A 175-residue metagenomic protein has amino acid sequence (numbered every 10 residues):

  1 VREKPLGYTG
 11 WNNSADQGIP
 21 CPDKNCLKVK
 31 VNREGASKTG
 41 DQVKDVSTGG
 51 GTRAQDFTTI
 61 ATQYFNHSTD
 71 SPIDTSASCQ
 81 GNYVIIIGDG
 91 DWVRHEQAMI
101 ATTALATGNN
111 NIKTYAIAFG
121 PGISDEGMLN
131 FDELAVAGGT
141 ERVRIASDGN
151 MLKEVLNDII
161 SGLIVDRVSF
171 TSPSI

Functional and structural regions predicted by a protein language model:
V1-I60, D91, N109, A137-E141: Short, charged loop segments at secondary-structure junctions
V29, Q55-T59, Q63, T103 (+3 more regions): Solvent-exposed, polar/charged alpha-helical surfaces in well-ordered, non-transmembrane soluble domains, broadly
A61, Q80-V93, F119, A135 (+1 more regions): DG-centered beta-turn motif at the end of beta-strands
T62-H67, Q97-N109, D132-A137: Mature extracellular/periplasmic domains of secretome proteins
H67-G81: Short helix/loop segment immediately N-terminal to the Walker
T69-I73, W92-I100, I123-L129, M151-L156: Extracytoplasmic/secreted cell-surface and envelope-processing proteins
T107-V143: Von Willebrand factor type A / integrin I
R142-I175: C-terminal "exit" segments of structured domains
